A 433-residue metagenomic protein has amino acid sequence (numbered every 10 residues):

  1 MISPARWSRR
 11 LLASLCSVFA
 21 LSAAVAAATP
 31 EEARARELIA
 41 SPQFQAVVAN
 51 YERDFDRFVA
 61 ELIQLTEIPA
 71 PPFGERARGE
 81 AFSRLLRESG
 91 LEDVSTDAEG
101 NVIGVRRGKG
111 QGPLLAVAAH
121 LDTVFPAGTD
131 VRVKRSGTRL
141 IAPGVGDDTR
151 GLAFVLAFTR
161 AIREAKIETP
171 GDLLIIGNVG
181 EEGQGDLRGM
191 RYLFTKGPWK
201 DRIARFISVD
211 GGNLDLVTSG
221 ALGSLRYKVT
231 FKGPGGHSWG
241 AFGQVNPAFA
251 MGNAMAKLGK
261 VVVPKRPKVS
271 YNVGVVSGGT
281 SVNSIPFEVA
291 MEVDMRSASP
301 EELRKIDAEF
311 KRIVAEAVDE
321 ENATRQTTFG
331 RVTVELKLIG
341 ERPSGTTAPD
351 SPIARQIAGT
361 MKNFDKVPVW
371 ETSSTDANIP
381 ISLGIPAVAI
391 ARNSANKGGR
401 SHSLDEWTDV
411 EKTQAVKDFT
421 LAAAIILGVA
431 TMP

Functional and structural regions predicted by a protein language model:
I2-L15: Bacterial N-terminal signal peptides that target proteins for export
A13-A23: Bacterial N-terminal signal peptides
A27-A46, A248-P433: Metal-dependent amide/peptide-bond hydrolase catalytic core, centered on the "pita-bread" metallohydrolase fold
A27-P71, A221-G223: N-terminal hydrophobic or amphipathic helices/low-complexity stretches enriched in small/hydrophobic/Pro/Gly
A60-P113: A non-catalytic alpha/beta surface segment that caps or lines the substrate-entry region of metallo-dependent hydrolase
V105-T149, P170: Catalytic-core environment of secreted peptidases
V131-A142, K232-G236, K362-F364, R400-L404: Glycine/charged-rich beta-loop-alpha catalytic/anionic-binding loops adjacent to active sites
R139, G144-L222, P264, N283: Acidic/histidine-rich catalytic neighborhood of metal-dependent amide-processing enzymes
